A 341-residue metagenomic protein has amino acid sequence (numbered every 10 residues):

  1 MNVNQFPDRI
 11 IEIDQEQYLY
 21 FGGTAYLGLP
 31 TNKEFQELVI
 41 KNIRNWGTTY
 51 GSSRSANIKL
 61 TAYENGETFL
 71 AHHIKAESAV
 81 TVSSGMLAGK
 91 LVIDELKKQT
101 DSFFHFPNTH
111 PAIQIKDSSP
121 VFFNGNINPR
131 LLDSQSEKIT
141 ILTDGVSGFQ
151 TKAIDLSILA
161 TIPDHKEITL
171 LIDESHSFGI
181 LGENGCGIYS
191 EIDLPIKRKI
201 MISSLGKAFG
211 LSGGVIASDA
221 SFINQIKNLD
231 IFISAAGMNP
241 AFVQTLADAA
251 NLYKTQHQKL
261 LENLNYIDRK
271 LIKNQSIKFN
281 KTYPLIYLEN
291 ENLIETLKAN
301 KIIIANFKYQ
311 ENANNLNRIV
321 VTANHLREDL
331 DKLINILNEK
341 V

Functional and structural regions predicted by a protein language model:
M1-D14, N265, R269-V341: Conserved C-terminal alpha-helix-loop-beta "cap" of PLP-dependent enzymes that closes/shapes the active-site mouth
M1-Y50, V341: N-terminal "arm"/small-domain region of PLP-dependent enzymes with the aminotransferase-like
Q36-S84: Conserved N-terminal alpha-helix of the aminotransferase class I/II PLP-enzyme fold
E77, V82-S84, V92-A112, L260: Conserved PLP-anchoring active-site segment centered on the Schiff-base-forming lysine
F122-L171: Active-site phosphate-binding strand-loop segment of PLP-dependent enzymes
S190-Q225: Active-site PLP attachment segment
L246-R269, T282: Structural signature of PLP-dependent enzymes
